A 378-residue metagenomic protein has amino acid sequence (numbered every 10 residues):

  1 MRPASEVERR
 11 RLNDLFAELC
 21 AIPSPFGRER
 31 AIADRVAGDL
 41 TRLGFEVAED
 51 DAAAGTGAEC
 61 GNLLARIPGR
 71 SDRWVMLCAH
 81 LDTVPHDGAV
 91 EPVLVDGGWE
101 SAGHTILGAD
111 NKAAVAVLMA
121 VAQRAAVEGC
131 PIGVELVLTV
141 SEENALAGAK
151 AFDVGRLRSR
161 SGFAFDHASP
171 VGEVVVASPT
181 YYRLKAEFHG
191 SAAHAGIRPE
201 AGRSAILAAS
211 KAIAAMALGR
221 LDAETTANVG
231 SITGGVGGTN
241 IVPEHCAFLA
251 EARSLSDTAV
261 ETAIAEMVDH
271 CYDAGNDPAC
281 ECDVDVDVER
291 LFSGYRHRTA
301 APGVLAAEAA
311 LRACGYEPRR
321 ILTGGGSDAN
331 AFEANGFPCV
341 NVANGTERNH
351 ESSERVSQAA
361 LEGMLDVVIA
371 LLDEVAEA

Functional and structural regions predicted by a protein language model:
M1-G27, R290, E347-E351: N-terminal capping segment at the start of a domain
A4, R42, A205-A378: Metal-dependent amide/peptide-bond hydrolase catalytic core, centered on the "pita-bread" metallohydrolase fold
P25-D72: A non-catalytic alpha/beta surface segment that caps or lines the substrate-entry region of metallo-dependent hydrolase
A53, L81-T83, V137-A145, H167-S169 (+2 more regions): Acidic, glycine-rich active-site loops and adjacent beta-strand->loop/helix elements that engage anionic groups
L63-A109: Catalytic-core environment of secreted peptidases
L77, D96-E143, Y182-F188, R198-G219 (+3 more regions): Alpha-helical metal-binding/catalytic segments enriched in His/Glu/Asp
P92-T105, H189-A193, C314, T346-H350: Glycine/charged-rich beta-loop-alpha catalytic/anionic-binding loops adjacent to active sites
G103-P179, L221, T226-V229, G234-N240 (+2 more regions): Acidic/histidine-rich catalytic neighborhood of metal-dependent amide-processing enzymes
